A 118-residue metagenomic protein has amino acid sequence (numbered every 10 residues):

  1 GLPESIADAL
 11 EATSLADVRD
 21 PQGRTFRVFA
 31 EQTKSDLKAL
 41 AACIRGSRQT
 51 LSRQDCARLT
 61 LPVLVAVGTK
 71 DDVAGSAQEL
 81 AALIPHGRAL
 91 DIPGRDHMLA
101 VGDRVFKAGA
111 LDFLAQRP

Functional and structural regions predicted by a protein language model:
G1-T13: Flexible "cap/lid" loop of the alpha/beta hydrolase fold
L2, S76, G102-F106: Residues at alpha-helix caps and immediate loop-helix transition turns in enzyme cores, especially N- and C-cap
R27-S52: Hydrophobic, aromatic-rich cap/lid helix
L51-D55, S76: Short acidic active-site motifs
Q54-T60, A82-I84: Short, conserved loop/helix-junction motifs that constitute active-site signature segments in enzyme catalytic cores
L59-T60, V65-V67: Short beta-strand/loop motif that positions the catalytic acidic residue of the alpha/beta-hydrolase fold
D71-Q78: Conserved alpha/beta-hydrolase "acid-adjacent" motif
G87-P118: Catalytic active-site module of serine/aspartate enzymes centered on a nucleophile-bearing elbow/loop
